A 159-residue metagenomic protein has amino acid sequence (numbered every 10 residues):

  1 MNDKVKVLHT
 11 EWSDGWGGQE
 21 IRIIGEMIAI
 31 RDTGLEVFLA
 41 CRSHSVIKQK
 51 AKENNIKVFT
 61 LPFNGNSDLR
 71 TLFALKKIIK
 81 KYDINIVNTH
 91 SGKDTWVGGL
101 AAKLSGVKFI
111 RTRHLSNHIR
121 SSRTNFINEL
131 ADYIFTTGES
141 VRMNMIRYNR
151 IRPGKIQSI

Functional and structural regions predicted by a protein language model:
M1-I159: Membrane-interface segments of envelope glycosyltransferases acting on lipid-linked substrates or membrane lipids
